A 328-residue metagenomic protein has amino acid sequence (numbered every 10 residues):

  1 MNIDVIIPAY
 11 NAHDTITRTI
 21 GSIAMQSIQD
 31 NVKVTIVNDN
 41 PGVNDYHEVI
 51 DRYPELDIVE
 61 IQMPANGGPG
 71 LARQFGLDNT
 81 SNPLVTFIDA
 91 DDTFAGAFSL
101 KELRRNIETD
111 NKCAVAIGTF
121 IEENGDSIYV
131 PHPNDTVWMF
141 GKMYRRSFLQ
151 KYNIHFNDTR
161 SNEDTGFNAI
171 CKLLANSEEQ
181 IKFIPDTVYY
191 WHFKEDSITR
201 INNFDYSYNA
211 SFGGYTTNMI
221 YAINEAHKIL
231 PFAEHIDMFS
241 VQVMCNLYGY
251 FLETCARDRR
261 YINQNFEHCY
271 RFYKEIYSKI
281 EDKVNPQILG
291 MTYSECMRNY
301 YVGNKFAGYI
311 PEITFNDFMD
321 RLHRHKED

Functional and structural regions predicted by a protein language model:
M1-T216, Y221, K228, A233 (+1 more regions): Nucleotide-sugar donor-binding/catalytic module of glycosyltransferases that assemble extracellular/cell-envelope
A9, D51, Y208, F212 (+6 more regions): Intrinsic-disorder-associated interaction segments
N176, H227, L252, A256: Hydrophobic/aromatic-lined pockets within catalytic cores
T217-N224, C245, G249: Generic structural signal for well-ordered, non-membrane alpha-helices
A222-D237, R257-Y261, D282-V284: Surface-exposed helix-capping loop/turn segments at secondary-structure junctions
M238-E253: Amphipathic alpha-helical repeat scaffolds of TPR domains
C255-D328: Membrane-interface aromatic/basic loop that binds lipid-linked glycans or pyrophosphate carriers, typified by
